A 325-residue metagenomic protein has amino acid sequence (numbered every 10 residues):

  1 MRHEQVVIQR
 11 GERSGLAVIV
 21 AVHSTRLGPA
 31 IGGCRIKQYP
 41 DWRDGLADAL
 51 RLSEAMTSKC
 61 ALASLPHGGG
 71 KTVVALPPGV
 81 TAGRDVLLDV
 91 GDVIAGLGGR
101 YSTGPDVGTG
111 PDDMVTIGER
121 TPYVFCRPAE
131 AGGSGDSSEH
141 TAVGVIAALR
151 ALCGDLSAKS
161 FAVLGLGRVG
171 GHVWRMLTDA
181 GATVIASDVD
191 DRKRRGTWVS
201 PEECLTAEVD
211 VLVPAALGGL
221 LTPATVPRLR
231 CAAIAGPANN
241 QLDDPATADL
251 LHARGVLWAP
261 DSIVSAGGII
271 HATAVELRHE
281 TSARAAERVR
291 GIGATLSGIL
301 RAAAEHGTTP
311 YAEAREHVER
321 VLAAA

Functional and structural regions predicted by a protein language model:
M1-A131, G135: N-terminal ligand-binding/catalytic initiation module
P40-D48, T81-D85, D89, G108-D112 (+16 more regions): Conserved active-site and cofactor/substrate-binding residues in soluble primary-metabolism enzymes
A49-L52, A142-C153, I269-T273, L322: Buried hydrophobic packing segments
C60-L65, R100-D106, L156-S160, A303-R315: Flexible, glycine/charged-enriched surface loops at secondary-structure junctions
D136-V213: Glycine-rich phosphate/diphosphate-binding loop of Rossmann-like nucleotide-binding domains
A158, T183, V189-A259, I263-V264: Rossmann-like adenosine-cofactor binding region
A232-A325: Adenosine-phosphate binding glycine-rich loop
